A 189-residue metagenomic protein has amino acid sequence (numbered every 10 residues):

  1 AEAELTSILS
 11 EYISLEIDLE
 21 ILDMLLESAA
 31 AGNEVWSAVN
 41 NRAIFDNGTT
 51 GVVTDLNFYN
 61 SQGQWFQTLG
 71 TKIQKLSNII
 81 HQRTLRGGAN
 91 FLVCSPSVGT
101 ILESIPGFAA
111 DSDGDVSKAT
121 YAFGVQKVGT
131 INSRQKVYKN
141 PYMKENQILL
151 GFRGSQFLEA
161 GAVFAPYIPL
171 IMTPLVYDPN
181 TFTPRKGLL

Functional and structural regions predicted by a protein language model:
A1, F91, S97-L189: Sequence/fold signature of self-assembling virion shell proteins
A1-A30, E34, F182-L188: Long, contiguous amphipathic alpha-helices that act as assembly "spine/axial" helices in icosahedral shell and virion
E2, T6, S10, L15 (+7 more regions): Active-site-proximal structural scaffolding
I8, I13, I17, I21 (+8 more regions): Weak global preference for isoleucine
S14-I21, A30, N78-H81, L85 (+4 more regions): Hydrophobic alpha-helix feature that most strongly marks membrane-spanning transmembrane helices and their immediate
S28, L69, G161-V163: Amphipathic, alpha-helical segments enriched in basic
A31-A43, K118-V125: Eukaryote-specific, cytoplasm-facing alpha-helical/coiled-coil scaffolding segments in long proteins
S37-V116: Extended, solvent-exposed, turn-rich assembly/linker loops in the middle of proteins
